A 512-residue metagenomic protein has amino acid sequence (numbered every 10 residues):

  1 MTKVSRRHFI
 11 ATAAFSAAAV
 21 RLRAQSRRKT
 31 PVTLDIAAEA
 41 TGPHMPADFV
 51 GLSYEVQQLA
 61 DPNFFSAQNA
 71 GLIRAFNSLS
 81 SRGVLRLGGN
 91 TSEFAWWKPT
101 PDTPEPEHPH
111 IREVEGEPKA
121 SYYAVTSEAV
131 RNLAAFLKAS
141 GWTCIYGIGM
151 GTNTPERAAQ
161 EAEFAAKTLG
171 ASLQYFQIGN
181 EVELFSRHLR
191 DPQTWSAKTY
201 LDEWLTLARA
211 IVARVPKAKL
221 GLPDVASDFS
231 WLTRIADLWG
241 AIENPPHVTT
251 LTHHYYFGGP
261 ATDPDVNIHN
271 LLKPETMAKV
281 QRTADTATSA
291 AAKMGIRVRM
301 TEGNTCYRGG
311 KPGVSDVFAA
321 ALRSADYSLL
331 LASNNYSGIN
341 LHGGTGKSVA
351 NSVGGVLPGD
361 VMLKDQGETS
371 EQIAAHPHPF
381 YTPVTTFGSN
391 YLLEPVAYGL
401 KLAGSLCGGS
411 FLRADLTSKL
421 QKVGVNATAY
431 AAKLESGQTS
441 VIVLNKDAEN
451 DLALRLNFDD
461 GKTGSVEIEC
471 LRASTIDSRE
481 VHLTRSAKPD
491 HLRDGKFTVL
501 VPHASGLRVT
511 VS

Functional and structural regions predicted by a protein language model:
S5, A11-A18, Q25-I178, E183-F185 (+5 more regions): Non-catalytic accessory regions flanking glycosidase/transglycosidase catalytic cores in CAZymes
K119-S121, T194-W195, K273-E275, G313-S315: Short, contiguous strand/loop micro-motifs
Y175-E181, T250-P264, R299-G303: Core alpha/beta catalytic barrel or barrel-like domain that forms the active/cofactor pocket in diverse metabolic
R187-W195, H254-Q281: Substrate-binding/catalytic cleft of secreted carbohydrate-active enzymes, primarily glycoside hydrolases
A236-T250, H254-Y256, P274-K293, R297: Catalytic-core regions of glycoside hydrolase
K273-V280, V314-A321, T386-L393: Hydrophobic alpha-helical scaffolding
A290-F318: Active-site clefts of carbohydrate-active enzymes
S348-V349: Aromatic-rich transmembrane-lumenal/periplasmic boundary elements in polytopic membrane proteins
